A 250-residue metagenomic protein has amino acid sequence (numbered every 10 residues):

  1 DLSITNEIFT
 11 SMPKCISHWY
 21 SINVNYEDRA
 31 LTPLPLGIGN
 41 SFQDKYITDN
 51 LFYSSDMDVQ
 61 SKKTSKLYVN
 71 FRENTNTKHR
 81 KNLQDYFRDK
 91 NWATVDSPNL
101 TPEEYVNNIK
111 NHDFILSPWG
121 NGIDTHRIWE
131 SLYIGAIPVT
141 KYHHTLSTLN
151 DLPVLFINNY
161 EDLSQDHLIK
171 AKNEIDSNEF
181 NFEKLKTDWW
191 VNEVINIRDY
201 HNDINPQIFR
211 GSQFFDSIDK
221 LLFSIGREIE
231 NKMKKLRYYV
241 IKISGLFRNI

Functional and structural regions predicted by a protein language model:
D1-H126, Y133, K141-L152, F156 (+4 more regions): Nucleotide-sugar donor-binding catalytic core of glycosyltransferases
S131, L163-S164: Terminal substrate-recognition subdomain of acyl/acetyltransferases
L149, S164-Q165: Short active-site-adjacent structural elements
N159-Y160: C-terminal accessory segments of extracellular proteins
L236-I250: Long, low-complexity, intrinsically disordered segments
